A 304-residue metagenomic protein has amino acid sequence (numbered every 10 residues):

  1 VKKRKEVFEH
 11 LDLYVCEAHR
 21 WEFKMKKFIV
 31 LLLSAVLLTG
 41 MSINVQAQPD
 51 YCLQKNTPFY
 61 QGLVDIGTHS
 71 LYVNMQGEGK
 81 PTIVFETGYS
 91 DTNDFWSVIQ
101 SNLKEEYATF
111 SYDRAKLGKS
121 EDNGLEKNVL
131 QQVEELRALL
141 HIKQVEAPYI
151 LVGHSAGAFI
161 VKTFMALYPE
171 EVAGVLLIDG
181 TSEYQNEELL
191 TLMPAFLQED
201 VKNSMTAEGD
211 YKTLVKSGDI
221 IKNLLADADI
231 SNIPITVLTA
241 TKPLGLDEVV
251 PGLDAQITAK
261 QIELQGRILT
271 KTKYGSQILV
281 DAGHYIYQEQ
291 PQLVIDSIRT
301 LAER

Functional and structural regions predicted by a protein language model:
W21-E22, K26-L33, L37-I83, E105-Y107 (+4 more regions): Alpha/beta-hydrolase fold catalytic core
G67-K119: Conserved HGGG/HGGXW glycine-rich cap/lid loop of the alpha/beta-hydrolase fold
S111-V152: Active-site loop/oxyanion-hole signature of alpha/beta-hydrolase fold enzymes
D113, I178-D179, L238: Alpha/beta-hydrolase-fold catalytic nucleophile elbow
A147-Y184: Conserved hydrolase catalytic core segment
I178-D210: Flexible "cap/lid" loop of the alpha/beta hydrolase fold
Q198-G283: Conserved serine/cysteine hydrolase catalytic core
G275, L279-R304: Catalytic active-site module of serine/aspartate enzymes centered on a nucleophile-bearing elbow/loop
